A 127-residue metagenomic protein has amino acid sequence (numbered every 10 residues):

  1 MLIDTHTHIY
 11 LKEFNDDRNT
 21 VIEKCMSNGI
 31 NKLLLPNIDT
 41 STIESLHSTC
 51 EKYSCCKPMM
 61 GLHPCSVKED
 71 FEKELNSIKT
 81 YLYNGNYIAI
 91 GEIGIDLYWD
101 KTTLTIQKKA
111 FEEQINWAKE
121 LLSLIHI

Functional and structural regions predicted by a protein language model:
M1-I125: Mid-domain alpha/beta scaffold segments of enzyme catalytic cores
